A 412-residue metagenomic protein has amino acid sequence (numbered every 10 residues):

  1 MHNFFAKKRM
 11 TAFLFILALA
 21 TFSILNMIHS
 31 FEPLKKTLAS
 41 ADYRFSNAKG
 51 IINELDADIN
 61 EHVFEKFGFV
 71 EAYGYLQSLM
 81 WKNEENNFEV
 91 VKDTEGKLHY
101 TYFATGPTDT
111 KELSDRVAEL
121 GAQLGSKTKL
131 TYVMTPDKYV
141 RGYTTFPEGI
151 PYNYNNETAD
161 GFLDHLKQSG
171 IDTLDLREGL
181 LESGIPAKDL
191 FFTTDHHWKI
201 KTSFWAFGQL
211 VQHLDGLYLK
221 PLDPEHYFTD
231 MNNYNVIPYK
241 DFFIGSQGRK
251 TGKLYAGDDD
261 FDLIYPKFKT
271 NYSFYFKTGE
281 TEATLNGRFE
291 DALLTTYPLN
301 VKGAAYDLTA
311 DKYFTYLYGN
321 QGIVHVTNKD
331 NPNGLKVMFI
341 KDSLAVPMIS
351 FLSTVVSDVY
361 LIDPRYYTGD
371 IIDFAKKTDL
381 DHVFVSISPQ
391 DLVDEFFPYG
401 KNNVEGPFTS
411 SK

Functional and structural regions predicted by a protein language model:
M1-K412: Extracellular glycan-modifying ectodomains
